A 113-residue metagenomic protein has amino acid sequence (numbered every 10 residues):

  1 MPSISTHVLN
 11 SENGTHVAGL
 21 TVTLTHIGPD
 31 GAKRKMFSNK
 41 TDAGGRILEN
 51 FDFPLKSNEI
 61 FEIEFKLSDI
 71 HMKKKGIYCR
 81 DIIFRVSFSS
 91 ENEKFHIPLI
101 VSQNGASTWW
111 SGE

Functional and structural regions predicted by a protein language model:
P2-N92, H96: Beta-strand-dominated extracellular/periplasmic modules and repeats in secreted or surface-exposed proteins
K94-E113: Compositionally biased low-complexity segments at domain edges in trafficked proteins and select soluble regulators
